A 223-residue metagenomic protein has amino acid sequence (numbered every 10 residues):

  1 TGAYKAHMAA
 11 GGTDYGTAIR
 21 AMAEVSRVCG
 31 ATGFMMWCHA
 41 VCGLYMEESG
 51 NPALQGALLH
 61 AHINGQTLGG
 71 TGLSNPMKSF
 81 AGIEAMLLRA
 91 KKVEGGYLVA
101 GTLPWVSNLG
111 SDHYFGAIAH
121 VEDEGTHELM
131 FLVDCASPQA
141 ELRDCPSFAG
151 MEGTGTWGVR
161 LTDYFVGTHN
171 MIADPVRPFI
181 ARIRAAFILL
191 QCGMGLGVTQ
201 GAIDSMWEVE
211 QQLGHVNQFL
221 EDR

Functional and structural regions predicted by a protein language model:
G2-S107: Glycine-rich flavin
T67, E84-M86, S111-H113, H127 (+4 more regions): A generic structural signal for well-ordered coil/turn residues at beta-strand boundaries that shape enzyme active-site
P76, L87, D144-M151: Short Gly/Thr-rich strand-loop-strand
A81, S107-L109, A140-L142, T168-M171: Short helix/loop capping segments that flank catalytic or ligand/cofactor-binding pockets
K92-G96, V121-E128, C135-P138, G167-N170 (+1 more regions): Secondary-structure boundary elements
E94-L98, Y114, T156: A generic structural signal for beta-strand entry/edge sites
T102-E141: A short core secondary-structure module
F148-R223: Glycine-rich beta->alpha junctions and the first turn(s) of the following alpha-helix
